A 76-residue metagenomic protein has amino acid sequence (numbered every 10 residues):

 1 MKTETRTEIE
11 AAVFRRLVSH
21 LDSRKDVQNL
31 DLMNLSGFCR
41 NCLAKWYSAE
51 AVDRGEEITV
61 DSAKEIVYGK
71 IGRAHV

Functional and structural regions predicted by a protein language model:
M1-R6, M33: A ubiquitous short alpha-helical element
K2, L30, Y68-G69: A structural boundary/capping signal
T5-F14, V18: Intrinsically disordered, low-complexity regulatory regions in eukaryotic proteins
I9, A44-E50: Short, surface-exposed, charged amphipathic helix/loop patches that serve as local interaction elements
H20-N34: Immediate flanking context of iron-sulfur cluster ligation sites
C39: Short cysteine clusters
S48-E65: Mid-chain, well-packed structural core segment of small domains
A74-V76: Conserved small/polar residues in nucleotide/adenosyl-binding loops
